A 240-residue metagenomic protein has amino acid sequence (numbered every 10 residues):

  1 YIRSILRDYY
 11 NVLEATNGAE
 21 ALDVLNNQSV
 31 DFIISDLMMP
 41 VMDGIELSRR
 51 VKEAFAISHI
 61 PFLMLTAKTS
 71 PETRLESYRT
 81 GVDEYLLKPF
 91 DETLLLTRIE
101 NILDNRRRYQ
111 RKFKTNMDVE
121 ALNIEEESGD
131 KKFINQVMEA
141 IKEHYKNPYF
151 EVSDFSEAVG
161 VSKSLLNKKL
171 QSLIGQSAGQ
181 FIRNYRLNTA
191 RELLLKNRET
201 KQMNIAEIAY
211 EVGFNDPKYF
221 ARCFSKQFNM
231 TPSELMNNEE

Functional and structural regions predicted by a protein language model:
Y1, F90-I99, L103, R111: C-terminal output helix
Y1-L13, K168, L173: Two-component/phosphorelay signaling modules centered on CheY-like receiver
E14-F32: Acidic, metal-coordinating helix/loop segments flanking the phosphotransfer/catalytic sites of two-component signaling
M39, S77: Receiver (REC) domain active-site loop signature in two-component systems and cognate sites in sensor histidine kinases
S172-N215, N238-E240: Terminal helix-turn-helix DNA-binding modules in bacterial transcription factors
